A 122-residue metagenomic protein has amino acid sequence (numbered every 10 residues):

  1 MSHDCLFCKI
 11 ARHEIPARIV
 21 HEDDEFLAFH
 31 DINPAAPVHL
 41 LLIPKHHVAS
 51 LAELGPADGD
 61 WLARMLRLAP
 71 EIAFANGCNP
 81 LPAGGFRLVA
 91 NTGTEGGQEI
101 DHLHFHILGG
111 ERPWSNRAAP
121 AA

Functional and structural regions predicted by a protein language model:
M1-A122: HIT superfamily nucleotide-processing domains
